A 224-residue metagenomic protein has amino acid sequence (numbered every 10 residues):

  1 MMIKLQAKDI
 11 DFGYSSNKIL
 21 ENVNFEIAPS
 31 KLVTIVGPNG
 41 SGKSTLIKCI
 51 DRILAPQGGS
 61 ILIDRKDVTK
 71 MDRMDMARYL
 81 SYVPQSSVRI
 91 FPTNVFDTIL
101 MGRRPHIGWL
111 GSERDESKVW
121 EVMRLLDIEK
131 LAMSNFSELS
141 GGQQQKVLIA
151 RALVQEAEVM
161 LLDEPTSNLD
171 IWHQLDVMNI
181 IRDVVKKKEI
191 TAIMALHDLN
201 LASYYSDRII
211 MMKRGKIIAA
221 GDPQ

Functional and structural regions predicted by a protein language model:
V36-P38: The feature captures the beta-strand-to-loop junction immediately N-terminal to the Walker
D51: Helix-to-loop junction immediately C-terminal to a conserved catalytic motif
G59-D67, M76: Conserved ABC transporter NBD signature motif
L100, R114-L131, E156: Conserved ABC ATPase "signature" region
N135-L139, Q143: Conserved ABC ATPase signature
M160-E164: Catalytic Walker B motif of ABC-type/P-loop ATPase nucleotide-binding domains
R214-G215: Conserved ABC ATPase "signature" C-loop
